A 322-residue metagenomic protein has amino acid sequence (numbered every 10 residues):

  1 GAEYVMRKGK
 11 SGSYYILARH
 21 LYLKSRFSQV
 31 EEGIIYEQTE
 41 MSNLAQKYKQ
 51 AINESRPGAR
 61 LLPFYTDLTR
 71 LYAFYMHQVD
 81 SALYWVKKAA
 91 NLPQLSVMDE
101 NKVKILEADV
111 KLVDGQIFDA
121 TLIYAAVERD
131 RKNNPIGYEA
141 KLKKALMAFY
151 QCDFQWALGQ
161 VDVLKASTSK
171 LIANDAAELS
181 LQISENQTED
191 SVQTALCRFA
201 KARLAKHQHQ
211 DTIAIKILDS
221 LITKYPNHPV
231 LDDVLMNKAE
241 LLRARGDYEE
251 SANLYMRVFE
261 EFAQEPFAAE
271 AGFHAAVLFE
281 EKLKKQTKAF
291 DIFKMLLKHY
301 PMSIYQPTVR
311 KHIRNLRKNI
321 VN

Functional and structural regions predicted by a protein language model:
G1-N322: Acidic, polar-rich low-complexity tracts and alpha-helical solenoid repeat scaffolds
